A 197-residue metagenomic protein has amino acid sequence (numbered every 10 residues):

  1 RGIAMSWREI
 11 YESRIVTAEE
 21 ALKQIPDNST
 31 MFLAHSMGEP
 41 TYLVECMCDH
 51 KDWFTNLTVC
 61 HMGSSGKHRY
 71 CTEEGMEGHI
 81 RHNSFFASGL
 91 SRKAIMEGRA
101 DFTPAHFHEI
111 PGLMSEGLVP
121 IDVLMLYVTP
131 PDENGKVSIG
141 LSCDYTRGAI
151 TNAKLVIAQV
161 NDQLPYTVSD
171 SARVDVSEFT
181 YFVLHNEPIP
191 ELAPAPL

Functional and structural regions predicted by a protein language model:
G2-L197: Conserved alpha/beta enzyme-core scaffold
